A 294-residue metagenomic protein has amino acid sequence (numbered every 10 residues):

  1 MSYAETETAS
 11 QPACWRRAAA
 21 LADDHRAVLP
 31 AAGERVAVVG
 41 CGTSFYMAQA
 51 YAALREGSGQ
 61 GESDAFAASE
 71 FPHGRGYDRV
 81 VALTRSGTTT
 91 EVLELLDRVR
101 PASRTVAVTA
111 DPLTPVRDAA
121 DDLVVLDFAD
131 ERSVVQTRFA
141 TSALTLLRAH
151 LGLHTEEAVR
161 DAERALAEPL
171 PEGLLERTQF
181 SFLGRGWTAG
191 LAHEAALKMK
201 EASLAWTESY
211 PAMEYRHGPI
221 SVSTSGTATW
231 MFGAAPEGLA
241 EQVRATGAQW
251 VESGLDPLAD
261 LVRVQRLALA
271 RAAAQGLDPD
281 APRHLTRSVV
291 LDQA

Functional and structural regions predicted by a protein language model:
M1-E34, E131-E157, A294: Cofactor-/ligand-binding subdomain signature composed of acidic, glycine-rich, tryptophan-containing flexible loops
Y3, D111-P112, A119, A149-R177 (+1 more regions): Internal, active-site/partner-interface "lid" segment
Y3-T6, S10-A13, G42-Y46, A50 (+9 more regions): Conserved active-site and cofactor/substrate-binding residues in soluble primary-metabolism enzymes
R16-P30, G40, E157-G184: Cofactor-pocket helix-loop regions in the catalytic cores of large enzyme subunits
L21, A32-R79, T178-T224, R266-L269 (+1 more regions): Anionic-ligand anchoring segments at beta-strand to alpha-helix junctions in alpha/beta enzyme folds, i.e., glycine
E34-R160, L166-A167, R185, A228-S253: Glycine-rich phosphate-binding loops that contact phosphosugars or nucleotide phosphates
A120, A234-A235, Q242-A294: Phosphate-moiety recognition in structured ligand-binding domains
R160-P169, T207-H217, G233-A234: A general structural motif
